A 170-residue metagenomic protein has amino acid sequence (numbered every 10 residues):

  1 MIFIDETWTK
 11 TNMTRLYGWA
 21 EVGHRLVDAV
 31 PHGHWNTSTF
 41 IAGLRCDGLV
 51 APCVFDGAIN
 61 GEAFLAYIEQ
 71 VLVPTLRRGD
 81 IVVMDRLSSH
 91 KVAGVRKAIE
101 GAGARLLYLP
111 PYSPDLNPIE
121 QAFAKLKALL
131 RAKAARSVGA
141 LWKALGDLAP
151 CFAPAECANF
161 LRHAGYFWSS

Functional and structural regions predicted by a protein language model:
M1-S170: Short functional hotspots at interaction and active-site rims
